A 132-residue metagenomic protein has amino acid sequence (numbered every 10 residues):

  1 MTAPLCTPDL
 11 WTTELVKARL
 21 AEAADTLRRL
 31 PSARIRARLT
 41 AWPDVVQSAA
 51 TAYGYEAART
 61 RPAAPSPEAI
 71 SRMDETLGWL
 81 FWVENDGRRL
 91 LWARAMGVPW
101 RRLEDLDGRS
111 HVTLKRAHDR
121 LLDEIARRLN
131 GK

Functional and structural regions predicted by a protein language model:
M1-W82, R102, D107, H111-T113 (+1 more regions): N-terminal interaction/assembly modules
W82-P99: Short amphipathic alpha helix immediately N-terminal
L122-N130: C-terminal flanking helix
